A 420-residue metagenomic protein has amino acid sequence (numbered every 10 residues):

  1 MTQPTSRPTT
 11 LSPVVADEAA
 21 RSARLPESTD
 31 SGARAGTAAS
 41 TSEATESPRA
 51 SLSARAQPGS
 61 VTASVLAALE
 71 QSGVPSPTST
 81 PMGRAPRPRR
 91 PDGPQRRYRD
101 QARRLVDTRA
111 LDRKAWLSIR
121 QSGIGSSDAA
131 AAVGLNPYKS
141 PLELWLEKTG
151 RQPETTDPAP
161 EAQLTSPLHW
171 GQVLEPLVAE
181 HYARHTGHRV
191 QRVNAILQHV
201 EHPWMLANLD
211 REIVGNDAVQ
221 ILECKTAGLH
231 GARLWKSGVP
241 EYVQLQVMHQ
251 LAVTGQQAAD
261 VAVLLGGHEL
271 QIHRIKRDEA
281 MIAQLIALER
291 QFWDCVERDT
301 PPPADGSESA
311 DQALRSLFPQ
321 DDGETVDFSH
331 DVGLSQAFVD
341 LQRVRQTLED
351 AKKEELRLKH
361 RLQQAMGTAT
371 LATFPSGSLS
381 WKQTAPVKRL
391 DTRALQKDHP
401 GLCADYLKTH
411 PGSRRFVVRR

Functional and structural regions predicted by a protein language model:
M1-R420: Accessory terminal regions of nucleic-acid processing enzymes
